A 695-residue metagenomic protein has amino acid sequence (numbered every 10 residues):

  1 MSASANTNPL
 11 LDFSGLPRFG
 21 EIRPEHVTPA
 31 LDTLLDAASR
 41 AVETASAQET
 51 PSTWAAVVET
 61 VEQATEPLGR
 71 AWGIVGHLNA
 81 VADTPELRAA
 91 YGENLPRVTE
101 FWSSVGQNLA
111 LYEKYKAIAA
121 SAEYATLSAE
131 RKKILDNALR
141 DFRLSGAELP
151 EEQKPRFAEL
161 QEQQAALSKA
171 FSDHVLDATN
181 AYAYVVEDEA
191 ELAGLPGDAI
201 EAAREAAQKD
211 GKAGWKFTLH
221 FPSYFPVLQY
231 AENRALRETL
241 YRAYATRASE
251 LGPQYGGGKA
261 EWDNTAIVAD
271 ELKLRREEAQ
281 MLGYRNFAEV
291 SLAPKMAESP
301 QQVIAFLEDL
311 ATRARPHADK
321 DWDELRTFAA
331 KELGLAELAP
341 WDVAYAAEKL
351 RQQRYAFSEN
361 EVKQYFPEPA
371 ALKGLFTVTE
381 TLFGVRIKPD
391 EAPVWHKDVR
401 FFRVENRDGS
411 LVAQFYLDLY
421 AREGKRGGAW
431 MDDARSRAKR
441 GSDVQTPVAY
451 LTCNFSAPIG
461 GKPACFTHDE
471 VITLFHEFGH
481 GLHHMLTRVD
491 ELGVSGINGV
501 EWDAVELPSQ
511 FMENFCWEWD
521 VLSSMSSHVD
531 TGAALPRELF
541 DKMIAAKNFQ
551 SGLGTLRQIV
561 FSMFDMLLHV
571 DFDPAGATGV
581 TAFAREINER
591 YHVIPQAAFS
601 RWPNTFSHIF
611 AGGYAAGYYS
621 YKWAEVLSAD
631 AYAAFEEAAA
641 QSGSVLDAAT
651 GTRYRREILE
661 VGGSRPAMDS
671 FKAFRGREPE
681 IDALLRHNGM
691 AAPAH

Functional and structural regions predicted by a protein language model:
S2-P29, T33, A193-G194, K209 (+12 more regions): C-terminal, non-catalytic "cap/extension" segments appended to globular domains
A3-T33, A80, A89-E298, H317 (+2 more regions): His/Asp/Glu-rich acidic catalytic environments and adjacent acidic regulatory segments
F19-L31, T53-V58, A260-N264, V303-L307 (+2 more regions): Membrane-entry segments of alpha-helical transmembrane domains in multi-pass membrane proteins
L35-T126, L556-H592, Q596, A615: C-terminal non-catalytic alpha-helical accessory regions
T53-A55, E86, Y91-G92, D263 (+3 more regions): Membrane-interfacial loop-to-helix junctions in multi-pass inner-membrane proteins
E66-H77, R140, R242, V343-K349 (+2 more regions): Short, hydrophobic/amphipathic alpha-helical patches that form generic packing surfaces within helical domains
E130, I134, A166-K169, D173 (+9 more regions): Active-site-proximal, well-structured secondary-structure segments within enzyme catalytic domains
S456-F475: Short pre-active-site segment immediately N-terminal to the catalytic Zn-binding motif
